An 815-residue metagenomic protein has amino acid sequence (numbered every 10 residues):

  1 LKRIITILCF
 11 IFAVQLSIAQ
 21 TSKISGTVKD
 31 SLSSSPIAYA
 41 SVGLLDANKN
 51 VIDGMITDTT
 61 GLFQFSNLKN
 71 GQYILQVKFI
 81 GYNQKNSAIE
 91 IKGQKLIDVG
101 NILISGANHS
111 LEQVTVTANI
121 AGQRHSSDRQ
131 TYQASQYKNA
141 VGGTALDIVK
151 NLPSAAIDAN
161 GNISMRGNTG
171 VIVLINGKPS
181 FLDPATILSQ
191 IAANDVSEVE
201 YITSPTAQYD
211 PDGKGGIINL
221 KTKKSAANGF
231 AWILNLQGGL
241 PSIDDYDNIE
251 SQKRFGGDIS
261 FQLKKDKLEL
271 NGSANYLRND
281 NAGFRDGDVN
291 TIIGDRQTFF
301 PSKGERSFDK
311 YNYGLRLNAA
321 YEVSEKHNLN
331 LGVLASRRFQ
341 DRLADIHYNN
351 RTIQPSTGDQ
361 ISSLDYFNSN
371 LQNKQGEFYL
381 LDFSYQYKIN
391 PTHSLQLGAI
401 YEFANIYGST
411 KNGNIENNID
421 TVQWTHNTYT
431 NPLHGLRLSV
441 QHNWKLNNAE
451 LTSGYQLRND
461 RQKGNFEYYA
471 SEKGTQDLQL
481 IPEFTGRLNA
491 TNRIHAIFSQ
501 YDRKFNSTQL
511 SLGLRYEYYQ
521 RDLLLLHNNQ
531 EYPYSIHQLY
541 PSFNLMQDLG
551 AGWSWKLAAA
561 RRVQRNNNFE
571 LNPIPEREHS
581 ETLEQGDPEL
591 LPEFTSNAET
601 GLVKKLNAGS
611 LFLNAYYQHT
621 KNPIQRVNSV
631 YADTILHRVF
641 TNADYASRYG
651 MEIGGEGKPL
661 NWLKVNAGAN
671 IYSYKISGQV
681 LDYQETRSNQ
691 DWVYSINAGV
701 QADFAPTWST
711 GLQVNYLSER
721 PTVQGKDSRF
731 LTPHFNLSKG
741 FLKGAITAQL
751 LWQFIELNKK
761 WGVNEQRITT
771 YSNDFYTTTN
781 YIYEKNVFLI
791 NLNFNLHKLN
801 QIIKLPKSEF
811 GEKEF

Functional and structural regions predicted by a protein language model:
K29, S33, G43-L45, K78-Y82 (+5 more regions): Short, acidic, small-residue-rich periplasmic hinge/interaction motif at the N-terminus of Gram-negative outer-membrane
A47-L62: Short, acidic Ser/Thr/Gly-rich low-complexity loop/linker segments typical of extracellular and cell-surface proteins
S66, A145, N151, K178-P205: Short acidic/polar hinge/loop motifs at secondary-structure boundaries that mediate gating or recognition
D98-L103, A145-I148, T186-I187, Y201 (+2 more regions): N-terminal periplasmic accessory domains that precede and gate Gram-negative outer-membrane beta-barrel machines
K223-I243, N281-D288, P301, N312-N318 (+9 more regions): Surface-exposed extracellular loop regions of Gram-negative outer-membrane beta-barrel proteins
N279-G314, A320-E322, K326-K388, T392-S394 (+7 more regions): Flexible loop and strand-edge segments within Gram-negative outer membrane beta-barrel domains
G435-S439, Q479-G486, D587, L591 (+5 more regions): Outer membrane beta-barrel strand-and-loop segments of large Gram-negative receptors, especially TonB-dependent
Q520-D522, A551-A598, Y617-R638, R720 (+1 more regions): Surface-exposed extracellular loop regions of Gram-negative outer-membrane beta-barrel proteins, predominantly
